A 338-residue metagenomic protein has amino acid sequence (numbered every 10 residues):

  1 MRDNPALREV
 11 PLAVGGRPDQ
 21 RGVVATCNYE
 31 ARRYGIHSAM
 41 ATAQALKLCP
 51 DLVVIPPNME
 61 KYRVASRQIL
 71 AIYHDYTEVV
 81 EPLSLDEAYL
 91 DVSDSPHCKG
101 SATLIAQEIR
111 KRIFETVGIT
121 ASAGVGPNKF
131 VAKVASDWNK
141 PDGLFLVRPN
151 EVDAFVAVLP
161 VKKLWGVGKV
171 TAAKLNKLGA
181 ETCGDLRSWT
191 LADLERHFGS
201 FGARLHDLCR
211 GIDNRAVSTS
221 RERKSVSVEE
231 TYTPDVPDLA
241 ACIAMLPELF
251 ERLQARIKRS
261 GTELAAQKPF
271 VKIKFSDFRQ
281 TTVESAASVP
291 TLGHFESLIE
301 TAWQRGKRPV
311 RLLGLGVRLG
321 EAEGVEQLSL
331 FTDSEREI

Functional and structural regions predicted by a protein language model:
M1-H197, A203, E321-I338: Gly/Gly-Pro- and Ser/Thr-rich, intrinsically disordered tail segments characteristic of DNA damage-repair and tolerance
K163, T171-L312, A322-V325, D333-E337: DNA-contacting surface of Y-family translesion DNA polymerases
